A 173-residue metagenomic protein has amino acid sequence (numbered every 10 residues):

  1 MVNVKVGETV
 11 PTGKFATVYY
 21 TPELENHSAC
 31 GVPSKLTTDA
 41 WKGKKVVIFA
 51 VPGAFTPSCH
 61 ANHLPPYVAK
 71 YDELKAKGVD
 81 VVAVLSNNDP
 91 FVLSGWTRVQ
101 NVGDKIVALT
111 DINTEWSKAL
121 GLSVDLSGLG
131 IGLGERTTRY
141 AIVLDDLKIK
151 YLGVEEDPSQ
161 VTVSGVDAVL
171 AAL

Functional and structural regions predicted by a protein language model:
M1-L173: Chalcogenol-based redox active-site neighborhoods
